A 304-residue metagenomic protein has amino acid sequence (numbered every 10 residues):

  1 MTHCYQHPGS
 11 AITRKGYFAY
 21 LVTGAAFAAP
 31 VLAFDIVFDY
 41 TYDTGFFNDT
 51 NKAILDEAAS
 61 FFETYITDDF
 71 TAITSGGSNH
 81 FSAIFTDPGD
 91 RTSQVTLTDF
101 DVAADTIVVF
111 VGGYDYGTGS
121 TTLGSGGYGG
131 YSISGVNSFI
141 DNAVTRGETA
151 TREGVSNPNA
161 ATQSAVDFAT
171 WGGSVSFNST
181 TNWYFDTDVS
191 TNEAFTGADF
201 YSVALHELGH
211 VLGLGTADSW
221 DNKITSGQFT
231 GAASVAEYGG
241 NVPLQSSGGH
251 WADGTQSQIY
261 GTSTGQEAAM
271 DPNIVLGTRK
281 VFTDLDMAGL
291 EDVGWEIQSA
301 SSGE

Functional and structural regions predicted by a protein language model:
M1-R14: N-terminal secretory signal peptides that target proteins for export/translocation
S10-A11, L21, D253, V281: A detector of low-complexity, intrinsically disordered, Ser/Thr/Gly/Pro/Ala-rich segments
R14-D35, W295-E304: Short, threonine-centered small-residue motifs that mark membrane-proximal processing/anchoring sites and TM-junction
A33-L205, V211-A300: Extracellular zinc-dependent metalloprotease catalytic-domain scaffold
